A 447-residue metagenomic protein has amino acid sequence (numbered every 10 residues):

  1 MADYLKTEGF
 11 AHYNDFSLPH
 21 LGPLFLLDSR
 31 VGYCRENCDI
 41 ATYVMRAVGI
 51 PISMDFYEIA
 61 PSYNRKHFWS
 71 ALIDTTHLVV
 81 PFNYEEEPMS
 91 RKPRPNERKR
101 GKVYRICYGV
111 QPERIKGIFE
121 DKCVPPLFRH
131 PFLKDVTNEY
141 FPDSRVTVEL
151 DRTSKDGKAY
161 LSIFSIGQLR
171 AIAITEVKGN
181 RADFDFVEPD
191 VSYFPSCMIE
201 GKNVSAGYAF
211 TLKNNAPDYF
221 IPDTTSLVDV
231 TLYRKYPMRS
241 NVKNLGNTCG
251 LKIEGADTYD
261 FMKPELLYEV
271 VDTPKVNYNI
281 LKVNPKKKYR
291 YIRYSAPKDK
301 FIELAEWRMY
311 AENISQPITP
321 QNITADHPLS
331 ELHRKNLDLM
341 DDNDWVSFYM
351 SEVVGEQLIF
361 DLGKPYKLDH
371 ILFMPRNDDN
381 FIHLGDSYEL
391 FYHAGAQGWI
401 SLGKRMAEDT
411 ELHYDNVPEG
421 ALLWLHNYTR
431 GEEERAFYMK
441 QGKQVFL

Functional and structural regions predicted by a protein language model:
M1-Y4, D15-L24, S29-C123: Hydrophobic/aromatic-rich core segments of domains that either
T76, S165-G167, G201, D257-Y259 (+4 more regions): Solvent-exposed strand-loop boundary residues in beta-sheet-rich modules
V80-E269, T273-K287, L362-G363, L412 (+1 more regions): Alpha-helical and coiled-coil interaction segments, frequently adjacent to or embedded within charge-biased
K158, D190, L384-S387, G420 (+1 more regions): Glycine-centered loop/turn motifs
A159-F164, I253, W307, I371 (+1 more regions): Hydrophobic beta-strand segments
T224-K288, K300-H370, M374-H383, G431-L447: Disordered, acidic Ser/Thr/Pro-rich linker "stalks" and the adjacent N-terminal cap of the next globular domain
Y294-K300, L425-E432: Short beta-strand-plus-loop segments that form exposed binding edges in beta-rich domains
A407-T410: Short coil/turn segments at the loop-to-beta-strand junctions that recur within blades of beta-propeller repeat folds
